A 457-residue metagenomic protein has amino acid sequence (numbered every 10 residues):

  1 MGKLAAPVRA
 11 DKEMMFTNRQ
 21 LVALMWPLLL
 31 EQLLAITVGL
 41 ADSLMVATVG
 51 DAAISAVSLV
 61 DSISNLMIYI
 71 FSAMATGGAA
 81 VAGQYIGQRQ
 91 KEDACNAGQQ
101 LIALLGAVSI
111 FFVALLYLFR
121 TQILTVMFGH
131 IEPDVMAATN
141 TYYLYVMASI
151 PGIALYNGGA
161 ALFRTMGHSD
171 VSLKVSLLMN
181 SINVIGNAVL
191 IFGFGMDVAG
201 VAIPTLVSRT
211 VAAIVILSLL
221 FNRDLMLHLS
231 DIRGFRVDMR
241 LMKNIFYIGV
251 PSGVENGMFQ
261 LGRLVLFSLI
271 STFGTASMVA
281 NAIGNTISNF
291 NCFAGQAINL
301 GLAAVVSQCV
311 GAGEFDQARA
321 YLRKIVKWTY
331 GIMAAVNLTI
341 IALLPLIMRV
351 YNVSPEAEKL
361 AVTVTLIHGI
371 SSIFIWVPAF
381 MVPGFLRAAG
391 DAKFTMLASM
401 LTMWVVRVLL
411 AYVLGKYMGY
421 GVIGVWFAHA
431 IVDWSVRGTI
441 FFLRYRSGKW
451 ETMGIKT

Functional and structural regions predicted by a protein language model:
M1-L28, A82-S149, I182, G193-V250 (+2 more regions): Short alpha-helical transmembrane segments in multi-pass integral membrane proteins
E13-L44, T48-V49, N65-G77, V81 (+5 more regions): N-terminal transmembrane alpha-helices
A23-D42, Y145, Y156, L178-M179 (+5 more regions): Transmembrane helical elements of multi-pass membrane transporters/channels
Q32-L33, Y69, S109, V113 (+11 more regions): Residue-level hotspots within the lipid-embedded alpha helices of multi-pass solute transporters
L33, T37-S55, L124-P133, V189-V198 (+5 more regions): Helix-terminus/linker motif at the lipid-water interface of multi-pass membrane proteins
D51-S62, T139, Y143, A202 (+3 more regions): Small-residue hotspots at the loop-to-helix junctions and early N-terminal turns of transmembrane alpha-helices
I54-A114, I153-S172, F267, M278-L344 (+1 more regions): Small-residue-rich hydrophobic transmembrane alpha-helices
A75, Y145-R164, S172-N183, V201-I216 (+5 more regions): Short runs within selected transmembrane alpha-helices of multi-pass transporters and secretion channels
